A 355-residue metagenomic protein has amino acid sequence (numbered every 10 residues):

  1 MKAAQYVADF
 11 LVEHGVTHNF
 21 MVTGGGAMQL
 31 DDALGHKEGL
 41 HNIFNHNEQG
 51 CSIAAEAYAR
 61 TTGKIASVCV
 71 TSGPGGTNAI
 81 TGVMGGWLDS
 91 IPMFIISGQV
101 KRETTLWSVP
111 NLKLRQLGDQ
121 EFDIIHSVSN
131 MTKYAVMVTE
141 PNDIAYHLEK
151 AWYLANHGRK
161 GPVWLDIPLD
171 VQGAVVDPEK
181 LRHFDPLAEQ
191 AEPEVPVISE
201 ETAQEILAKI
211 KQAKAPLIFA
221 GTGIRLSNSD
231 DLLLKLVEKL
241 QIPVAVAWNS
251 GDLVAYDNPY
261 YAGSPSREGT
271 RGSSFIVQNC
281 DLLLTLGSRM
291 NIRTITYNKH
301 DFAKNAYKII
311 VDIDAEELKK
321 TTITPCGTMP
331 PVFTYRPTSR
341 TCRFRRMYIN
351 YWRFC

Functional and structural regions predicted by a protein language model:
M1-T328, T334, F354: N-terminal alpha/beta PP-like core and its mobile active-site loop of ThDP/TPP-dependent enzymes
M329-C355: Active-site pocket-lining segments that scaffold enzyme catalytic pockets across diverse folds
